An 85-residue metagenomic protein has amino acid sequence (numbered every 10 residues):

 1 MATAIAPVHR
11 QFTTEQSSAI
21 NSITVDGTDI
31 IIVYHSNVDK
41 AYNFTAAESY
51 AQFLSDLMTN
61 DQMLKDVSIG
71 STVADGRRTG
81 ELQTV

Functional and structural regions predicted by a protein language model:
M1-V85: N-proximal accessory regions
